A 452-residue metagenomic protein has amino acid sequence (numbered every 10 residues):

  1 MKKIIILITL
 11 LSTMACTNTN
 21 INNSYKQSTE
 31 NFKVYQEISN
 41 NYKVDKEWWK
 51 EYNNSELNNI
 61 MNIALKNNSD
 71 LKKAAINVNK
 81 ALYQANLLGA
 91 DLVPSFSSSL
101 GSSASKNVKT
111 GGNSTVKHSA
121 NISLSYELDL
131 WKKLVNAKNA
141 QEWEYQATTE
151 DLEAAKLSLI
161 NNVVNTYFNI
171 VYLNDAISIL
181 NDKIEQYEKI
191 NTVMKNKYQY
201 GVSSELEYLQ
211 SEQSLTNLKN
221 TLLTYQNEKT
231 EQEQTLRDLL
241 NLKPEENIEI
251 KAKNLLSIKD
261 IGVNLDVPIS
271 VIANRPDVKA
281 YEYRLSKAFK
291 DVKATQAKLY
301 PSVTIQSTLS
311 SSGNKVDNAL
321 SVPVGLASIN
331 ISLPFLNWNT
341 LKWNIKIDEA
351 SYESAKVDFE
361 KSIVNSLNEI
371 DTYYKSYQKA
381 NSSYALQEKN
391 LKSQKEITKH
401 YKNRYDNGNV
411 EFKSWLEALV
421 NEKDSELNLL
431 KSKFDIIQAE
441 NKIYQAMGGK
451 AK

Functional and structural regions predicted by a protein language model:
K3-T9, T13-K66, Q226-A273, Q445-K452: Terminal intrinsically disordered/low-complexity segments used for targeting and assembly
Q36-N53, N62, S99-S123, E246-N264 (+3 more regions): Small/polar, glycine/serine/threonine/aspartate-rich low-complexity segments that form flexible
K72, L92-T115, S125-A154, A176 (+4 more regions): Small/polar (Gly/Ser/Thr/Ala-rich) solvent-exposed segments that form structured loops/beta-strands/short helices used
K73-L88, A155, N161-D182, K189 (+6 more regions): Amphipathic alpha-helical coiled-coil segments
G201, N241, P301, G408 (+1 more regions): Short helix-capping/hinge motifs at transmembrane helix termini and TM-loop junctions
V202, L206-N227: Repeat-solenoid scaffold signature
Y225, P276-D277, A355, S432: Metallo-beta-lactamase
V267-A273, D277-K287: C-terminal amphipathic alpha-helical segment
